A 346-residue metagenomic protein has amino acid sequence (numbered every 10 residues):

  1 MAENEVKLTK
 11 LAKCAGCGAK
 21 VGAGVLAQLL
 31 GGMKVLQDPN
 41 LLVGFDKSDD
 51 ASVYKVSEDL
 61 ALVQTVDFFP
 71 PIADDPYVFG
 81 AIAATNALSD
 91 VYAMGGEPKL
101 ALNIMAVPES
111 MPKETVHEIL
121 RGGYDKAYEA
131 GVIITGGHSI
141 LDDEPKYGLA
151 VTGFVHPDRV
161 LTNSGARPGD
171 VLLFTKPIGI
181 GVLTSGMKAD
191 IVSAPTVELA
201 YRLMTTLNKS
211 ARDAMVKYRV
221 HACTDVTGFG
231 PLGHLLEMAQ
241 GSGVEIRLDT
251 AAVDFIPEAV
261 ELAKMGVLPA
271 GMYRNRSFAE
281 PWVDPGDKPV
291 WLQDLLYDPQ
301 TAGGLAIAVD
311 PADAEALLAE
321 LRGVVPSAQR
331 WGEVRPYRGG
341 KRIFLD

Functional and structural regions predicted by a protein language model:
M1-D346: Helix-biased detector of long, well-ordered alpha-helical tracts
